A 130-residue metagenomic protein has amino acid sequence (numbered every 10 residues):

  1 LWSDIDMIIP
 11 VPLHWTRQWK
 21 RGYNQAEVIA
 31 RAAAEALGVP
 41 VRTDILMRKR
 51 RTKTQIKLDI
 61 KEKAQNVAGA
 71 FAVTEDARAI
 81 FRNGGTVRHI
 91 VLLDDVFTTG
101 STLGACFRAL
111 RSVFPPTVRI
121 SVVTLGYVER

Functional and structural regions predicted by a protein language model:
L1-V91, T99-R130: Conserved PRPP/pyrophosphate-binding segment of the phosphoribosyltransferase/PRPP-pathway fold
